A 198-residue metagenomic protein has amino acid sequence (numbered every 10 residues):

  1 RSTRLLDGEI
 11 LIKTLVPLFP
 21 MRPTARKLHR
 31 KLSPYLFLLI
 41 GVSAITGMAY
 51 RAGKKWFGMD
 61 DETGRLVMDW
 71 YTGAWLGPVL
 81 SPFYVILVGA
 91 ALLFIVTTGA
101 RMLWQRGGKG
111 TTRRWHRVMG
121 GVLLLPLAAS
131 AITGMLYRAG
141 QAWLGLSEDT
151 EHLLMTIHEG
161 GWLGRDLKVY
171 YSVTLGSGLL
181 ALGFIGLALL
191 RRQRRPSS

Functional and structural regions predicted by a protein language model:
R1-R4: Basic polycationic patches enriched in arginine
L6-S198: Membrane-embedded alpha-helical bundles that constitute the cytochrome b-like, heme-associated redox core of multi-pass
